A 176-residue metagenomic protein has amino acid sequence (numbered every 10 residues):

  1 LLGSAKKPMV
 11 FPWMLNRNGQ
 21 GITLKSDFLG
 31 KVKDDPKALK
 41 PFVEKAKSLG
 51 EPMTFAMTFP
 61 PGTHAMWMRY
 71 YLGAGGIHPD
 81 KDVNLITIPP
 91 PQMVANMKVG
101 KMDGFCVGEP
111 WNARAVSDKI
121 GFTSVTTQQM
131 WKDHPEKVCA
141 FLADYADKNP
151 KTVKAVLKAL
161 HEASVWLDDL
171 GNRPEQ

Functional and structural regions predicted by a protein language model:
L1-I86, N96-A113, I120-H134: Short, glycine-/small- and polar/acidic-enriched structural segments that line small-molecule recognition paths
Q92-M93: Short acidic active-site motifs
K98, D103-Q176: Pocket-lining segment of extracytoplasmic ligand-binding domains
